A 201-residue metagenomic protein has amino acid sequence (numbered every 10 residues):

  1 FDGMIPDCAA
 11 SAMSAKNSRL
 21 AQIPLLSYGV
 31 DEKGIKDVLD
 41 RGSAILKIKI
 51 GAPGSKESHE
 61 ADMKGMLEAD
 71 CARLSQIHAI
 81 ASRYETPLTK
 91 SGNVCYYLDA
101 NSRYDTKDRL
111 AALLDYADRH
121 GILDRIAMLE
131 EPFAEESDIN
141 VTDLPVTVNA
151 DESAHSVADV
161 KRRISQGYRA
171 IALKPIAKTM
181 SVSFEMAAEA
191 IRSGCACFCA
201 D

Functional and structural regions predicted by a protein language model:
F1-Y96, R103, D108-A111, D115-Y116: N-terminal capping/lid subdomain adjacent to the active-site entrance of alpha/beta enzymes
K16-Q22, K90-Y96, L123-M128, V141-D151 (+1 more regions): Short beta-strand/loop segments at the ligand-binding rim of alpha/beta enzyme cores
K36-R41, E136-P145: Alpha-helix C-terminal capping segments
D37-V38, I77, A117-G121, V141 (+2 more regions): Generic structural signal for hydrophobic
L46-G54, K64-M66, Y97-S102, G121-S137 (+2 more regions): Catalytic beta/alpha-barrel core
E57, T106-A112, D138-T142, D159-R162 (+1 more regions): A short acidic (Asp/Glu
A154-D201: Shared catalytic-loop signature of beta/alpha-barrel
